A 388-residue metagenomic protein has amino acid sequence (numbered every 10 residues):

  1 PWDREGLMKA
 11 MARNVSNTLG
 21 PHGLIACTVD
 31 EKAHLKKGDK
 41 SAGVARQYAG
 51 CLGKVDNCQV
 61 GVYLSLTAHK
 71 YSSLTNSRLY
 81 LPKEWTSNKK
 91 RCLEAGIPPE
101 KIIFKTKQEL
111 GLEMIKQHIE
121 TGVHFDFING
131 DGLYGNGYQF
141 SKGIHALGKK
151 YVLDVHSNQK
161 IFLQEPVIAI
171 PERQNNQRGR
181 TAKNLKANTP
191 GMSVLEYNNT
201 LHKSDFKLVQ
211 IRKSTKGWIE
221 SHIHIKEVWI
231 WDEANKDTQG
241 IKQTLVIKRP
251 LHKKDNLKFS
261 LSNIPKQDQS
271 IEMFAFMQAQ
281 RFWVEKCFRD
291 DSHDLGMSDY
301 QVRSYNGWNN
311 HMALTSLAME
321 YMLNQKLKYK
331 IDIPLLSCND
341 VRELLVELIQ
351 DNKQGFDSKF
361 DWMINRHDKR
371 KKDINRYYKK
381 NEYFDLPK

Functional and structural regions predicted by a protein language model:
W2-K83, E94, D232-A234: Active-site-proximal, Lys/Arg-enriched surface segment that forms a nucleic-acid-binding/basic interface patch
G23-K37, L64, F127-N136, Y151 (+3 more regions): Short, conserved catalytic/metal-binding motifs centered on acidic residues
L24, E120, Q139-K150: Short, surface-exposed basic-aromatic patches at helix termini and helix-loop junctions that form
K70-G96, H156, I161-W283, V346 (+2 more regions): An anionic, glycine-rich sequence signature occurring as long contiguous blocks
R91-L110: Glycine-rich phosphate-binding "P-loop"
N263, D268-Q278, H293-N309, Y329: Short, solvent-exposed helix-loop connector elements
M297-K353: Basic, amphipathic alpha-helical segments enriched in Lys/Arg and hydrophobic/aromatic residues
E347-K388: Long, low-complexity C-terminal extensions of enzymes
